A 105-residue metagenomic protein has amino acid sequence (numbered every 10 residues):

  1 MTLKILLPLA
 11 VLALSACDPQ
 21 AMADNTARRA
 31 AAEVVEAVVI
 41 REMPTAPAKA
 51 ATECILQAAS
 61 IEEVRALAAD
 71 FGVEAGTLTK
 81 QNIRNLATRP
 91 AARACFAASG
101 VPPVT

Functional and structural regions predicted by a protein language model:
T2-L9: Sec-dependent signal peptide recognition, specifically the positively charged N-region followed immediately by
C17-A21: Bacterial signal peptide processing site
D24-V73: Short N-proximal segments of mature Sec-exported proteins
C54-T105: Compact alpha-helical subdomains of small soluble proteins
